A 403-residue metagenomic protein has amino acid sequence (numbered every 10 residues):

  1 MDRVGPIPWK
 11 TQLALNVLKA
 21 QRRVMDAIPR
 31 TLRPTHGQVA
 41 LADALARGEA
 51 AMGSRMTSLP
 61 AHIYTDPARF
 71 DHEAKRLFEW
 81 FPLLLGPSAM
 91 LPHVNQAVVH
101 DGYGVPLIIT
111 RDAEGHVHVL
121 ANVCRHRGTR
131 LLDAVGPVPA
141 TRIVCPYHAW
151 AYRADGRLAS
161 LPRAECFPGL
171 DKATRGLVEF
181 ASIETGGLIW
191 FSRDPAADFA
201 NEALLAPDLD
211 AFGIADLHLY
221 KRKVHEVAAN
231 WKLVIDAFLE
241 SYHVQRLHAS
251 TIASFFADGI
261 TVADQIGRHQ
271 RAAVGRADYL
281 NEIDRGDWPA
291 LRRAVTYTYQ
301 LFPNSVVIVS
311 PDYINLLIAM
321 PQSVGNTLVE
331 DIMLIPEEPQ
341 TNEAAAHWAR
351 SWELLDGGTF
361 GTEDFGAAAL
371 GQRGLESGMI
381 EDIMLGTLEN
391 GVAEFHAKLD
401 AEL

Functional and structural regions predicted by a protein language model:
I7-K10, M90-D194, N201-L204: Rieske [2Fe-2S] iron-sulfur-binding domain
W9-P29, T110-R111, H116, N122 (+2 more regions): C-terminal catalytic domain of Rieske-type non-heme iron oxygenases
A27-R76, L83, P87, L170-A206 (+1 more regions): Replace "small metal-dependent catalytic modules" with "small catalytic or cofactor-binding modules
V39-A68, L132-V144, V178-A181, S250-N281: N-terminal short leaders/motifs
Y64-A68, W80, G102, V119 (+1 more regions): Generic alpha-helix structural propensity
F78-P82, T129, H243: Generic structural signal for secondary-structure transition and capping sites
E79-L91, L161-C166, T298-P303: Short Pro/Gly-enriched beta-strand edge/turn motifs at strand-loop
